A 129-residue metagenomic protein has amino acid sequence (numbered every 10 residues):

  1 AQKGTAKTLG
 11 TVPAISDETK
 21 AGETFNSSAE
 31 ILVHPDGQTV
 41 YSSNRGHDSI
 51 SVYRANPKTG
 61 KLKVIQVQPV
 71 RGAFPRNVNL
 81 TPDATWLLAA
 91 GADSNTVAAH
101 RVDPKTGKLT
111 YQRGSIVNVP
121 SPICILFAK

Functional and structural regions predicted by a protein language model:
A1-A6, Y53-K61, R101-K108: Short loop/turn segments immediately following beta-strands, especially the blade-tip and inter-blade linker loops
T5-A14, K63-P69, L109-N118: Beta-propeller fold detector
K7-E23, V117-K129: Surface-exposed loop and turn segments in beta-propeller and other repeat-based domains that flank or scaffold
G22-L32: Signature of short aromatic-glycine-proline-rich micro-motifs recurring in repeat-based ectodomains
D36-Q38, D83-T85: Short coil/turn segments that connect the beta-strands within blades of beta-propeller domains
R45, A92-D93, V102: Short loop/turn segments immediately following the C-termini of beta-strands
